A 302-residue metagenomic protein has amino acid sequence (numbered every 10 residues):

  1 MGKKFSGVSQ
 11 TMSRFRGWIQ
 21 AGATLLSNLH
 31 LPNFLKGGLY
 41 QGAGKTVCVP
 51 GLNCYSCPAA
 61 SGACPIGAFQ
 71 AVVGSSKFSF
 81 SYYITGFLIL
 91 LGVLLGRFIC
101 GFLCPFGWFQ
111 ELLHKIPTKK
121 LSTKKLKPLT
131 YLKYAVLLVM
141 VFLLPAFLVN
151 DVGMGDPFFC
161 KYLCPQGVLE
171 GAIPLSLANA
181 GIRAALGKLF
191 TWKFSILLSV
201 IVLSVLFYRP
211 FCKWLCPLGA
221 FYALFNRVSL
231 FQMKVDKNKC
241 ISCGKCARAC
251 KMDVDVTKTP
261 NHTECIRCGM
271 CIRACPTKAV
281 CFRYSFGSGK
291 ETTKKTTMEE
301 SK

Functional and structural regions predicted by a protein language model:
M1-T257, T263-K302: Non-ligating segments of multi-cofactor redox enzymes
